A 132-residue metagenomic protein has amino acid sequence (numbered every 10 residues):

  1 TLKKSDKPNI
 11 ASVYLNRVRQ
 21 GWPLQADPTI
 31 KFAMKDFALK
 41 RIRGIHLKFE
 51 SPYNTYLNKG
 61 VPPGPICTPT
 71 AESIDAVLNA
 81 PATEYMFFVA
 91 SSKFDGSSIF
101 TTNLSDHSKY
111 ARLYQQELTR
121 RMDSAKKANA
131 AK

Functional and structural regions predicted by a protein language model:
T1-K132: Bacterial extracytoplasmic/cell-wall-associated proteins, especially those involved in peptidoglycan
